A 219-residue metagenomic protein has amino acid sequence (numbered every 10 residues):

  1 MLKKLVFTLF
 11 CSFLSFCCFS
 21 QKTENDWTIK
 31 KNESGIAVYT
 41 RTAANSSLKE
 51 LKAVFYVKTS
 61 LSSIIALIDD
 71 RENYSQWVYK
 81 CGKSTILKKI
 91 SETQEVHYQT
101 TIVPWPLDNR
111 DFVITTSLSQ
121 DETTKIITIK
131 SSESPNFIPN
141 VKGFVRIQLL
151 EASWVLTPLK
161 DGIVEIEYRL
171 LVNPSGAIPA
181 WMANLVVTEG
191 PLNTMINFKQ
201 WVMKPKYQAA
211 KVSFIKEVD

Functional and structural regions predicted by a protein language model:
M1-L5: Positively charged n-region of N-terminal signal peptides that target proteins for export
V6-F7, A44: Sequence-pattern detector for short linear motifs and compositional/periodic biases rather than a specific fold
T8-S15: Bacterial N-terminal signal peptides
Q21-D219: Eukaryotic helix-grip
